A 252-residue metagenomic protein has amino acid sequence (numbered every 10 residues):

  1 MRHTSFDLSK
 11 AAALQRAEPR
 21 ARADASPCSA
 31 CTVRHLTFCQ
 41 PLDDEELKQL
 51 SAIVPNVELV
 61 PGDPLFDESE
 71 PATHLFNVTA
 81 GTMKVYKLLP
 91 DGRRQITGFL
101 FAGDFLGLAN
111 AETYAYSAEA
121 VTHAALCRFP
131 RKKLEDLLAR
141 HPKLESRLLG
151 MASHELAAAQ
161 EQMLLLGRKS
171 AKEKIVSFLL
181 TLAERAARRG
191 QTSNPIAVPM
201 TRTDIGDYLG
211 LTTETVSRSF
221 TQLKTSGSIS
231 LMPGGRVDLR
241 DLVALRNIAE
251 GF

Functional and structural regions predicted by a protein language model:
R2-V60, D104-L106, A111: Cyclic nucleotide-binding regulatory module and flanking cytosolic helices
F38, D63-H123: Cyclic nucleotide-binding regulatory domains
V54, A72-T73, I196: Short loop/turn microsegments at loop-to-beta-strand junctions
L75, F99, R128, P199 (+1 more regions): Short aromatic/basic micro-patch
I96-E161: Cyclic-nucleotide recognition modules
A139-G210: Polybasic "coupling" helices that flank or enter modular domains
E184-F252: Phosphate-/nucleic-acid-contacting segments
